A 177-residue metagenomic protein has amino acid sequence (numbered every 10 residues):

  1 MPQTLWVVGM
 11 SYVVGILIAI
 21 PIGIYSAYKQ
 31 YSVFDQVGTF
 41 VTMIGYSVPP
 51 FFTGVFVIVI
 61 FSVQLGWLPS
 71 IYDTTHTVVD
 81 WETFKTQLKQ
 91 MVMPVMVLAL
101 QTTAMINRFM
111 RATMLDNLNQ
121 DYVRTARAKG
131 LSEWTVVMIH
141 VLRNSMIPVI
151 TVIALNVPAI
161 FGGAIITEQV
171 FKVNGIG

Functional and structural regions predicted by a protein language model:
M1-F34, P50, W81-G177: Alpha-helical transmembrane segments of integral membrane proteins, especially multi-pass inner/plasma-membrane
V37: Acidic/polar active-site rim loop that often engages polyanionic ligands
F40-V48, F52-T103: Membrane-water interface segments at transmembrane-helix boundaries in multipass membrane proteins
